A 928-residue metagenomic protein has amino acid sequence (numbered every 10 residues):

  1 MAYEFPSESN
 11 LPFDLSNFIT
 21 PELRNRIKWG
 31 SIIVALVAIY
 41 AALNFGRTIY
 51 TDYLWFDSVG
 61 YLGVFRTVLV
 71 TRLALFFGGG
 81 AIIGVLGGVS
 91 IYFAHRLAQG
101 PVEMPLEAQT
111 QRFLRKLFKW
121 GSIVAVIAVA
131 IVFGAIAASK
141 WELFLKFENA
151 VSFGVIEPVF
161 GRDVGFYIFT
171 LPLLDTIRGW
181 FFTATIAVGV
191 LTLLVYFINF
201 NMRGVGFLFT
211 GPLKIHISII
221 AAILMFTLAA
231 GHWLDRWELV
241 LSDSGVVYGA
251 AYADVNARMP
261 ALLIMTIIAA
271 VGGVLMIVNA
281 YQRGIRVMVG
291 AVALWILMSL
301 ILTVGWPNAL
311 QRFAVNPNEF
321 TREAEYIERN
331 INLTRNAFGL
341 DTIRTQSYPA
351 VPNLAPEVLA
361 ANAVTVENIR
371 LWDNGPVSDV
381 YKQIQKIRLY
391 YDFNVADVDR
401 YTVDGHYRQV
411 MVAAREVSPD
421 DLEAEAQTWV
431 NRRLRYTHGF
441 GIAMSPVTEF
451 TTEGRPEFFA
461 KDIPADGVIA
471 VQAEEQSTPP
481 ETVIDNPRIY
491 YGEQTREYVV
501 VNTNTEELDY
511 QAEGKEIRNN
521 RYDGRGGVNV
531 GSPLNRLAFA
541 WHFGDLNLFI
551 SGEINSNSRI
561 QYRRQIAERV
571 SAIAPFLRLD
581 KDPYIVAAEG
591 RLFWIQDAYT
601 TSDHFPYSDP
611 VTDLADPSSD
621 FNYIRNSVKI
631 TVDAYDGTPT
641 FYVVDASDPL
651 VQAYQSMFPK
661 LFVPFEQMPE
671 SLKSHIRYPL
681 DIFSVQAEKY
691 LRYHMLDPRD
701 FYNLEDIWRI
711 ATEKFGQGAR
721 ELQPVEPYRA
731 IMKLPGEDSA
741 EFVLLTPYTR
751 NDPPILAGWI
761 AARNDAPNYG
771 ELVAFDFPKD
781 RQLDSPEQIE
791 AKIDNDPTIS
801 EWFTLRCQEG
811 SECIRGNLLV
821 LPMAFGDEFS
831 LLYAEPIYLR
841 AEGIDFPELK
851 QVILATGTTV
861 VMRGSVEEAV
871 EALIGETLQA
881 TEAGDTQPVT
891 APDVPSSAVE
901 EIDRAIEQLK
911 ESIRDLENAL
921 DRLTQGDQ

Functional and structural regions predicted by a protein language model:
Y3-E4, N10-N25, I32-A35, I39-D57 (+1 more regions): Soluble extracytoplasmic regions of secretory-pathway and membrane proteins
